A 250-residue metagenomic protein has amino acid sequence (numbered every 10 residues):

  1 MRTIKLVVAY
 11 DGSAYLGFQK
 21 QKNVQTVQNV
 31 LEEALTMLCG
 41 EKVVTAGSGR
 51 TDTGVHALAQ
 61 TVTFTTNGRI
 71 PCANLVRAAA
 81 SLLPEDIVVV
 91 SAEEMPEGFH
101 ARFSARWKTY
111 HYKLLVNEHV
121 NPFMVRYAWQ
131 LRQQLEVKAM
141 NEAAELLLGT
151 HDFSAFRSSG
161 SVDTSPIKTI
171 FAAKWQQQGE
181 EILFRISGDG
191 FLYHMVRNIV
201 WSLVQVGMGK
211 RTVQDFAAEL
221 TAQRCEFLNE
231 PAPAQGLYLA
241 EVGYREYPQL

Functional and structural regions predicted by a protein language model:
M1-L250: Structured-RNA-binding interfaces characteristic of tRNA pseudouridine synthases
